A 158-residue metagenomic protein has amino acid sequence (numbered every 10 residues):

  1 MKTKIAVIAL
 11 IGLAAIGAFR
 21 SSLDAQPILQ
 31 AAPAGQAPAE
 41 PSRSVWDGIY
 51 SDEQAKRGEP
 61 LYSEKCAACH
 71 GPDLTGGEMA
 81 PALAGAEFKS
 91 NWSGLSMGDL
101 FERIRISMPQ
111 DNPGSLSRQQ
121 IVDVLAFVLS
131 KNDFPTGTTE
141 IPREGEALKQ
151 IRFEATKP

Functional and structural regions predicted by a protein language model:
M1-A9: Bacterial N-terminal signal peptides that target proteins for export
I8-G17: Bacterial N-terminal signal peptides
A18-A34: Signal peptide processing junction and immediate N-terminal pro/mature segment of secreted/exported proteins
A31-L61: Electrostatic cytochrome c docking/interface patches
R43, P113-P158: Flexible coil segments in periplasmic/lumen-exposed cytochrome c-class electron-transfer proteins
I49, A55-R57, T75-P109: Gly/Gly-Pro-rich "capping" loops immediately C-terminal to redox-active cysteine motifs in periplasmic/lumenal
Q54, S96, L116-Q120: An acidic site on a long C-lobe helix of protein kinase domains
G58, Y62-D73, V124, V128: The canonical Cys-X-X-Cys-His
